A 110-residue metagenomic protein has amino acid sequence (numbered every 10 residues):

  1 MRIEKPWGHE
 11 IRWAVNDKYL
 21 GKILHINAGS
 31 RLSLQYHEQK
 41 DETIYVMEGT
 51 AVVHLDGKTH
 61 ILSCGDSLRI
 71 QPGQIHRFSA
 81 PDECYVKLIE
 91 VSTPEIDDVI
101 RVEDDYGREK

Functional and structural regions predicted by a protein language model:
M1-Y36, K40-D41: A short glycine-rich, His/Asp/Glu-containing loop-to-beta-strand
R2-K5, R77-K110: Double-stranded beta-helix
Y19, S30, Q39-K40, K58 (+3 more regions): A generic "binding-loop/recognition-motif" signal
S33-L34, I44, V53-H54, I70 (+2 more regions): Short beta-strand His + acidic residue motifs that chelate non-heme Fe in jelly-roll/DSBH and cupin folds
Q39-K40, D66-R69, Y106-R108: A short, sequence-level motif marking secondary-structure junctions
Q39-V52, D56-G57: Glycine- and acidic-residue-biased ligand/ion/polar-headgroup-sensing regions
G57-I75: Short acidic-glycine-tyrosine-enriched beta hairpin
